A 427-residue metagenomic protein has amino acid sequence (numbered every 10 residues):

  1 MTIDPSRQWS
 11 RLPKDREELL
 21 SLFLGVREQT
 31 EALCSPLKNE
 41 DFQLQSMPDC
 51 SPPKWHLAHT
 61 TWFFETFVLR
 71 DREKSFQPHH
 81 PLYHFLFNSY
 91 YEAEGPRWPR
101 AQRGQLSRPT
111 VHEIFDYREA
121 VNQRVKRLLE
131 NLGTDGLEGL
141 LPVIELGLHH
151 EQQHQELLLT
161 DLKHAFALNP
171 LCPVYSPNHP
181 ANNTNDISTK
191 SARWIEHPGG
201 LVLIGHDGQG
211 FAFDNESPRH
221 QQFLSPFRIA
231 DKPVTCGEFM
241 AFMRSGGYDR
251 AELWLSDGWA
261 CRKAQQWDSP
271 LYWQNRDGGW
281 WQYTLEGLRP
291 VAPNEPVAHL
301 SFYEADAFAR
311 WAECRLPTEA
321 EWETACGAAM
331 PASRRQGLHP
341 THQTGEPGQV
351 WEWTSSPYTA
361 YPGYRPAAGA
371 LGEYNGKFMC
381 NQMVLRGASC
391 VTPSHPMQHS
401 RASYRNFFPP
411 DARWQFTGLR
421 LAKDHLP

Functional and structural regions predicted by a protein language model:
T2, E40-P96, N131-H179, D231-C236 (+6 more regions): Short, contiguous alpha-helical
T2-F42: N-terminal regions that are enriched for targeting/export leaders and immediately downstream pro/stem segments
L19-L22, V26-L33, T60, T110 (+5 more regions): Alpha-helical packing segments of well-folded alpha/beta enzyme cores
E65, D71-R103, E113, Y117-D135 (+2 more regions): Active-site microenvironments of metalloenzymes and redox enzymes
F166-V202: Flexible inter-domain linker/hinge segments
V202-L203, I229, V297, A305 (+4 more regions): Bulky hydrophobic/aromatic "packing anchor" residues in well-ordered structure
S217-H220, R244-W267, E346-P427: Surface-exposed recognition segments
N294, A298, A329-P347, S356 (+2 more regions): Short, well-ordered junction/capping motifs at the entry into regular secondary structure
